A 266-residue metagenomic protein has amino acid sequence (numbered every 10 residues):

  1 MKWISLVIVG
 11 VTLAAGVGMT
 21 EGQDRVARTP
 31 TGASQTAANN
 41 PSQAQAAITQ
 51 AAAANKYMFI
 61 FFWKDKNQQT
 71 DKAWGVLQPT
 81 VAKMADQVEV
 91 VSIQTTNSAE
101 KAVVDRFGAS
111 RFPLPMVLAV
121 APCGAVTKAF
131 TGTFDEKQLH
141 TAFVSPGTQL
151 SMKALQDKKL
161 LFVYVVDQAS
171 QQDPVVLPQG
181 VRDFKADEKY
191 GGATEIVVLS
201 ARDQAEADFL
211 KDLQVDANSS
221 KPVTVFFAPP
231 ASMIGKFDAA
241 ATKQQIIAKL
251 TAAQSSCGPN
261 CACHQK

Functional and structural regions predicted by a protein language model:
M1-E21: Sec-dependent N-terminal signal peptides
G22-K56, T133-K158, K249-K266: N-terminal leader/targeting and pre-domain segments
A44-A82, M152-K189: Local sequence-structure signature of Cys/Sec-based thiol-disulfide redox active-site neighborhoods
K56-F59, K101-A119, K159-L161, A207-P229: Structural micro-motif
F62, A85-K101, Y190-A207: Thiol-based oxidoreductase modules, predominantly thioredoxin-like and allied folds used for disulfide exchange
F62-K66, T95, A121, T131 (+4 more regions): Structural motif
Q78-A129: Mid-chain, structured segments of secreted extracytoplasmic proteins
M116-T148, F226-C263: Non-catalytic, surface beta->alpha helical segment in thiol-disulfide oxidoreductase systems
